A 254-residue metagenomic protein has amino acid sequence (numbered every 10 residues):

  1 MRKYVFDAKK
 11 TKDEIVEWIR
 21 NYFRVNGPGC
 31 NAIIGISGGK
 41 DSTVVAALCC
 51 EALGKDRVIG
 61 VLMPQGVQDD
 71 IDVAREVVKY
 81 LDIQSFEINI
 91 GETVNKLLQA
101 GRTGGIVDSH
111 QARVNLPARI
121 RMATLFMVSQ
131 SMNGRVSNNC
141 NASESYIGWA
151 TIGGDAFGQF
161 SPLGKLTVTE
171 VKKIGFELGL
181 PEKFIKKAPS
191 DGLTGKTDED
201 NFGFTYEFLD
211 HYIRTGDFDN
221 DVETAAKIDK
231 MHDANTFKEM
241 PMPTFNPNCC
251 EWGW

Functional and structural regions predicted by a protein language model:
M1-I34, L48, D56-I59, G66 (+4 more regions): ATP/NTP-dependent adenylation/nucleotidyl-transfer catalytic domains that generate, transfer, or process NMP-activated
G39: Conserved G/P- and acidic residue-centered "switch" motifs that form tight phosphate/ATP-binding loops in soluble
S42, M63-Q65: Extended, folded domain segments that form the structural surfaces/walls around functional sites
S42-A46, I71-R75: Short, surface-exposed alpha-helical segments at coil->helix boundaries
E51: Primarily recognizes the serine-hydrolase "nucleophile elbow" in alpha/beta-hydrolase and SGNH/GDSL folds
R119-A123: Catalytic-core regions of hydrolytic enzymes
